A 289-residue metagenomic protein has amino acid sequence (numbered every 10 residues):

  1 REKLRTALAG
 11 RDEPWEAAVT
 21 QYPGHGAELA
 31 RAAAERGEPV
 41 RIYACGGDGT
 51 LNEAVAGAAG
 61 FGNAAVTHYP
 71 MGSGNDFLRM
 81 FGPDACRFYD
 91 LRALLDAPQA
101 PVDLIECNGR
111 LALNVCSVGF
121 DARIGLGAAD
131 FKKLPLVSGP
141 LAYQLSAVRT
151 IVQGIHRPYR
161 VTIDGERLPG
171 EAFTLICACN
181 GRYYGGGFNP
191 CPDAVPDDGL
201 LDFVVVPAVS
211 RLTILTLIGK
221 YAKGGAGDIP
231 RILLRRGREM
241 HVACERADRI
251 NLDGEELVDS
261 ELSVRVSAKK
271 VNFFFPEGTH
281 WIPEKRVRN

Functional and structural regions predicted by a protein language model:
R1-I42, N52, H280-N289: ATP/NTP phosphate-donor binding region
T20, G60-C177: Catalytic core of DAGKc-family lipid kinases
G26, D48, I176: Short conserved active-site loop signatures built around small residues
T50-N63: Short Gly/Thr/Asp-enriched flexible loops that form oxyanion-binding sites at enzyme active sites
S117, D121, C177-C191, E256: Glycine-rich phosphate/pyrophosphate-binding beta-alpha loops
K132-A142, P192-T213: Gly/Ser/Thr-rich active-site loops/lids in small-molecule metabolic enzymes that frequently grip phosphoryl groups
L145-V148, R157-G165, G185-C191, G225-D228 (+1 more regions): Glycine-rich, charged/polar anion/phosphate-binding loops that engage phosphate groups from diverse ligands
I163-G165, G170, V195, V205-N289: ATP/nucleoside-binding phosphotransfer catalytic cores, i.e., glycine-rich phosphate-binding loops
